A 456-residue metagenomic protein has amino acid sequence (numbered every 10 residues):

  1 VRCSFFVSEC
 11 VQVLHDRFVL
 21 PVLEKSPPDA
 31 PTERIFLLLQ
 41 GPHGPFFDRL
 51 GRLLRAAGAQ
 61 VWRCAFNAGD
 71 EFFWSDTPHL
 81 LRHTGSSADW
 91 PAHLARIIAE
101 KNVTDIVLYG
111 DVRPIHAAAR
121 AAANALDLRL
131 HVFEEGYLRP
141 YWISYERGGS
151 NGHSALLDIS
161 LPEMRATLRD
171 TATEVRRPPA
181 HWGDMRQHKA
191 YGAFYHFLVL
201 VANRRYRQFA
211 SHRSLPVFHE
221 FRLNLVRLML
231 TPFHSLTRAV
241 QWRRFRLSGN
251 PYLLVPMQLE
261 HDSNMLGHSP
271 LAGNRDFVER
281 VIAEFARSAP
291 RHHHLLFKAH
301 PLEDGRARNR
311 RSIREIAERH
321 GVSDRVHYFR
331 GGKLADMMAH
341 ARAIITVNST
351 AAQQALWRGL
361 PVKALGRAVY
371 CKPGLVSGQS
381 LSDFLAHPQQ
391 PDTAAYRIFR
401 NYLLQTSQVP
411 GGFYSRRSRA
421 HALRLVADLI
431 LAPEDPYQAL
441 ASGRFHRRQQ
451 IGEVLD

Functional and structural regions predicted by a protein language model:
C3-N67: N-terminal subdomain of nucleotide-sugar transferases
I35, T104-D105, P251-Y252, H294 (+1 more regions): Structural motif
L38, P45-R49, F66-E163: Active-site and donor-binding regions of nucleotide-sugar-utilizing enzymes
A57, R207-S312: Conserved catalytic-core segment of nucleotide-activated headgroup transferases in glycan assembly
G85-A99, R306-A351, W357: Donor nucleotide-activated moiety binding/catalytic core segment of transferases that use nucleotide-activated donors
D105-A117, R330-V376: A donor-sugar binding/catalytic signature common to diverse glycosyltransferases and related nucleotide-sugar
H131-H234: Catalytic core of nucleotide-activated saccharide and alditol-phosphate transferases
L157-N203, G374-D456: Leloir-type glycosyltransferase catalytic cores
